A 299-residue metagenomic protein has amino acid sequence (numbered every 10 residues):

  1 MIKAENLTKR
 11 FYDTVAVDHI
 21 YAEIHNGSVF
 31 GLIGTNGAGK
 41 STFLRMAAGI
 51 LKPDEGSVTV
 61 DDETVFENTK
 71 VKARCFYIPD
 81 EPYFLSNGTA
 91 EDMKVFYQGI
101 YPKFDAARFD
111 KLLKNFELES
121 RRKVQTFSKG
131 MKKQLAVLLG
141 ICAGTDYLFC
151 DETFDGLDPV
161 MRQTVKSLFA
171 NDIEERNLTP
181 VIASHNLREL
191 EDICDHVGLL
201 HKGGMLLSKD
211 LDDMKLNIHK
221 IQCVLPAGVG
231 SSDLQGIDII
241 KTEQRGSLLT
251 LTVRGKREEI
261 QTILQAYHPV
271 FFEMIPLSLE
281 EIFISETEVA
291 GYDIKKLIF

Functional and structural regions predicted by a protein language model:
I2-A4, K9-D195, L199-H201: ABC transporter nucleotide-binding domains
A16, E67, E189, G230 (+2 more regions): Short phosphate-engaging motifs
T69, K215-I218, L264, T287: Short, flexible helix/strand-to-coil boundary loops that buttress conserved ligand/catalytic motifs in alpha/beta
T89, D210, I275-S278: Short loop/turn segments at beta->alpha junctions
V165-G255: ABC transporter nucleotide-binding domain
T252-F299: C-terminal coupling/interaction segments
